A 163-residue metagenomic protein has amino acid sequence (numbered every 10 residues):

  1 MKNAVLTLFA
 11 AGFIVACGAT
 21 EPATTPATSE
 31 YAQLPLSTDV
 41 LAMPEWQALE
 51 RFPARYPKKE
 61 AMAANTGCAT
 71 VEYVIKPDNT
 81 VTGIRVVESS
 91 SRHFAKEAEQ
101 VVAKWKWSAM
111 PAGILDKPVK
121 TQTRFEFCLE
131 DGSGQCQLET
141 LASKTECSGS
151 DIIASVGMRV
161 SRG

Functional and structural regions predicted by a protein language model:
M1-V15: Sec-dependent bacterial lipoprotein signal peptides
G18-G163: Charge-biased low-complexity segments
